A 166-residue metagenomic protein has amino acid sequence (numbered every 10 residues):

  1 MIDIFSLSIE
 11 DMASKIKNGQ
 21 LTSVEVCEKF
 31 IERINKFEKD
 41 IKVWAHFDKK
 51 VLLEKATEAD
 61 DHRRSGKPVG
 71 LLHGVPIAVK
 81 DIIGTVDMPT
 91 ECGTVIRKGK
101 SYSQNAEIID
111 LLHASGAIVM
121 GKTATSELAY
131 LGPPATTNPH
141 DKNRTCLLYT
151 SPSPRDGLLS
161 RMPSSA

Functional and structural regions predicted by a protein language model:
M1-E54: An N-terminal boundary/leader segment
K39, L71-I108: Enzymes and membrane/adaptor proteins characterized by extended Gly/Ser/Thr/Asp/Glu-rich, aromatic-dotted
A59-V75: Immediate post-signal peptide segment of exported/extracytoplasmic ligand-binding proteins
V79, V119-A124: General beta-strand structural signal in soluble alpha/beta enzymes
I96-S103, N138-L148: Short pre-catalytic strand/loop immediately N-terminal to key active-site residues, enriched for Gly-Thr
L112: Nucleotide-cofactor and metal-assisted catalytic machinery
Y149-P154: Conserved small/polar residues in nucleotide/adenosyl-binding loops
M162-A166: Hydrophobic alpha-helical segments, chiefly the membrane-spanning helices and signal/signal-anchor peptides
